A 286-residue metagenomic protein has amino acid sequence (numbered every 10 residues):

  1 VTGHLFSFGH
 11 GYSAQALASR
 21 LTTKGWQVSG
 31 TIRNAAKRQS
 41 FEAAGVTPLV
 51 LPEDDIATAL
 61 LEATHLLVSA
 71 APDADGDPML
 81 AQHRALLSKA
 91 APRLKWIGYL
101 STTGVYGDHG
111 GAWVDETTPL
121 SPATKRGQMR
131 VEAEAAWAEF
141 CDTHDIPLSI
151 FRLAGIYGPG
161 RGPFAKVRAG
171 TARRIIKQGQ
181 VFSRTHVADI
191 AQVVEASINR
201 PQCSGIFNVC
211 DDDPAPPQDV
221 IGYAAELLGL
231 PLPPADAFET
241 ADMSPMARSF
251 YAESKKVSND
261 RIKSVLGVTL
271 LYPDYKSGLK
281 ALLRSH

Functional and structural regions predicted by a protein language model:
L61-Y99, A135: NAD(P)-cofactor binding segment of oxidoreductase domains
A85-K125: Conserved Rossmann-fold NAD(P)-dependent oxidoreductase catalytic core, especially the SDR/UDP-sugar
G110-I150: Catalytic helix-loop patch of NAD(P)-dependent Rossmann-fold dehydrogenases
V131, H144-I146, I156-V167, A188 (+2 more regions): Glycine/proline-rich active-site loop of Rossmann-fold NAD(P)-dependent oxidoreductases
A138-F182: NAD(P)-dependent short-chain dehydrogenase/reductase
V193, R200-A247: Mid/C-terminal beta-alpha module of Rossmann-like enzyme folds, strongest in SDR-family dehydrogenases/epimerases
G222, A241-T269: Conserved C-terminal active-site "lid" loop/helix of NAD(P)H-dependent oxidoreductases that clamps the redox cofactor
P273-H286: Amphipathic terminal alpha-helices
